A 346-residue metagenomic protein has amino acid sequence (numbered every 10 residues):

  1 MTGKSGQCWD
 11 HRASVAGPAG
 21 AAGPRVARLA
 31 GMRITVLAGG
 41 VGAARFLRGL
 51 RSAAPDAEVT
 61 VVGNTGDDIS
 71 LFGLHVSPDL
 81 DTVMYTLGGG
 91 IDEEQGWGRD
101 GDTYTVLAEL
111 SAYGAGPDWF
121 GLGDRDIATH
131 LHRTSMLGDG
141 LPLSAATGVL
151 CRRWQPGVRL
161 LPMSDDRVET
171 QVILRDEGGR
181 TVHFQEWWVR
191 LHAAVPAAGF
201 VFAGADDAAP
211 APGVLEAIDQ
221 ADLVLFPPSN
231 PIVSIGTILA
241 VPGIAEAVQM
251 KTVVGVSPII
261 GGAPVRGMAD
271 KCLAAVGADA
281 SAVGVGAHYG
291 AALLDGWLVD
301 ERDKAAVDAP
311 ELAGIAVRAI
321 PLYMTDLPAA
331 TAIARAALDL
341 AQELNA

Functional and structural regions predicted by a protein language model:
R25-G98, R190-A221, A329, A334 (+1 more regions): N-terminal glycine-/serine-/threonine-rich phosphate-binding loop
S52-A57, A245-K251, G290-L293: Short, conserved loop/helix-junction motifs that constitute active-site signature segments in enzyme catalytic cores
T60-N64, V253-I259, G296-E301: Short internal beta-strands
G63-F202: Electropositive, gly/pro-rich neighborhoods at or near active sites that engage anionic ligands
P156-V158, Q171-E246: Internal active-site segments that recognize and position negatively charged phosphoryl groups and nucleotide moieties
G236-V276: Redox- and metal-dependent alpha/beta enzyme cores, enriched for Fe-S-associated oxidoreductases and cofactor-handling
R266-A346: C-terminal functional extensions of proteins
